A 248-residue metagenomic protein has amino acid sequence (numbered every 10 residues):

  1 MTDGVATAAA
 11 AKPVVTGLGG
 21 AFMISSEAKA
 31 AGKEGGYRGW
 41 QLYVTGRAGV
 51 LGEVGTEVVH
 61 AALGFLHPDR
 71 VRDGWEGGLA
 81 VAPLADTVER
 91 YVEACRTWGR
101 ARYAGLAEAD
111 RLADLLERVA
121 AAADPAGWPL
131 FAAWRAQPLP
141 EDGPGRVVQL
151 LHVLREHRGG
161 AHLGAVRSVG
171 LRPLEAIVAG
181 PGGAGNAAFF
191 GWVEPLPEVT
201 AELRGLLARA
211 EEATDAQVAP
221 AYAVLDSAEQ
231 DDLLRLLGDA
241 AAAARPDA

Functional and structural regions predicted by a protein language model:
M1-T200, A216, A243-D247: Phosphate/adenylate-binding glycine loop and adjacent helical scaffold
L196-A248: Alpha-helical oligomerization segments
